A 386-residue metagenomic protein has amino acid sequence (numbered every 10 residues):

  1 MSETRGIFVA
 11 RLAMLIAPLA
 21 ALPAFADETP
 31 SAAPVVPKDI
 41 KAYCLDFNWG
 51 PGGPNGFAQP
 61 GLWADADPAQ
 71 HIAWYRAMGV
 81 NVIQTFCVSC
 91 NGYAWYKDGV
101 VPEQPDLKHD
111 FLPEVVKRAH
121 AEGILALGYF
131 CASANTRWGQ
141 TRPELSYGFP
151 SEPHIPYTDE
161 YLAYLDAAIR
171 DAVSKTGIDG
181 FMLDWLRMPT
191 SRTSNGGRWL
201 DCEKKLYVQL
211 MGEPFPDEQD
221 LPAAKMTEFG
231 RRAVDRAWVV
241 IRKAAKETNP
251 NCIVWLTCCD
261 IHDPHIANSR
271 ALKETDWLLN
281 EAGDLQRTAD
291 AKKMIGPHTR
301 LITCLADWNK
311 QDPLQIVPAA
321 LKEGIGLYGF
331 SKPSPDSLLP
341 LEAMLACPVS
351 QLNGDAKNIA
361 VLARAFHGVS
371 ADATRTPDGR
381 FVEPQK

Functional and structural regions predicted by a protein language model:
F57-M78, D98-E122, A163, R236-V239: Aromatic- and glycine-enriched glycan-recognition loops and surfaces that form the carbohydrate-binding subsites
Q59-A77, E160-A172, C259-R270, K310-A319: Short, acidic/polar
Q59-D65, L112, L125-T176, F215 (+3 more regions): Active-site-adjacent "subsite" loops/lids of carbohydrate-active enzymes
A64-N91, K175-I178, I316-Y328: Catalytic domains of carbohydrate-active enzymes, especially glycoside hydrolases
H71-W74, M78, R118, E152-P189: An active-site-proximal structural segment forming one wall of the substrate-binding cleft that immediately precedes
R76-D110, A134-P150: Aromatic-lined carbohydrate-binding/catalytic grooves of carbohydrate-active enzymes
W138, R142-S146, T190-R192, V234 (+2 more regions): Substrate-binding cleft/loops of secretory-pathway carbohydrate-active enzymes
R287-T288, I302-P384: Substrate-binding cleft of secreted/luminal carbohydrate-active enzymes
